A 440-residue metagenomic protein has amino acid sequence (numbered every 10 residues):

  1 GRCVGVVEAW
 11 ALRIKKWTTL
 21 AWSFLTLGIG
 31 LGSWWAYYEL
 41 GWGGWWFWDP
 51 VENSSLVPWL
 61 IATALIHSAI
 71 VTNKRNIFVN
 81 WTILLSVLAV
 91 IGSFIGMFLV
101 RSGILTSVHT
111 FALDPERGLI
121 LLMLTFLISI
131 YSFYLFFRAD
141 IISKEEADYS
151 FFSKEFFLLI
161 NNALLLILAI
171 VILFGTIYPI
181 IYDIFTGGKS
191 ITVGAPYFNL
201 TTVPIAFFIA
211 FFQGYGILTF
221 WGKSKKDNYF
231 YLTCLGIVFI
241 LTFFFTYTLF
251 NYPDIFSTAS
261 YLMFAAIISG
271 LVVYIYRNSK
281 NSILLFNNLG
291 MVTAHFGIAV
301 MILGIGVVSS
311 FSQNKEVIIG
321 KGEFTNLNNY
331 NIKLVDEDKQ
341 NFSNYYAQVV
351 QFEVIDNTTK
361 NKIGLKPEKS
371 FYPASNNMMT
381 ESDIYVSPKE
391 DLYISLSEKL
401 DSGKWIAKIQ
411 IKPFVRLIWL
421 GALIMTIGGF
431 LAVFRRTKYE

Functional and structural regions predicted by a protein language model:
G1-W45, S68: Gly/Pro-rich turn-and-neighbor structural signature
A9-I29, N76-S93, K154-L166, N287-A299: Interfacial and helix-entry/exit segments of alpha-helical transmembrane bundles in multi-pass inner-membrane proteins
F24, G28, G43-T63: Functional transmembrane alpha-helices
L27-A36, G92-V100, V171-P179: C-terminal TM-helix exit segments that contain a strictly Trp-centered aromatic cap at the helix terminus
L31-E52, G103-F111: Interfacial helix-loop-helix junctions of multi-pass membrane proteins
P50-V57, S93, S107-L327, I332 (+1 more regions): Contiguous transmembrane helix-bundle modules in multi-pass membrane proteins
L56, A62, I66-F78, I83-G103 (+1 more regions): Transmembrane-helix bundle segments that line or gate the permeation/cavity pathway in multi-pass membrane proteins
V317-K408: Soluble non-transmembrane domains of integral membrane proteins
